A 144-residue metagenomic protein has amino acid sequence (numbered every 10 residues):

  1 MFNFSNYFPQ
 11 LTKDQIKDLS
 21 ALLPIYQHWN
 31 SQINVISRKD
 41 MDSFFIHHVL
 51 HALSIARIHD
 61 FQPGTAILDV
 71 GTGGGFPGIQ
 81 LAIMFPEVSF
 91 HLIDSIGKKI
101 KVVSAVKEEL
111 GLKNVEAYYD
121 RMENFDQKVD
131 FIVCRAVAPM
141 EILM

Functional and structural regions predicted by a protein language model:
M1-P63, L68, K98-K101, A105-V115: Class I SAM-dependent transferase core
P9, I33-N34, D42-S43, G74 (+2 more regions): Flexible, active-site-adjacent loop/turn segments at secondary-structure boundaries
V49-L50, L81, F90, D130: Short linear sequence elements within intrinsically disordered, low-complexity coil regions
D69-G73: Conserved S-adenosyl-L-methionine
G74-E87: Conserved SAM-binding loop of SAM-dependent methyltransferases across substrates and taxa, primarily the Class I
E87-M144: S-adenosylmethionine
